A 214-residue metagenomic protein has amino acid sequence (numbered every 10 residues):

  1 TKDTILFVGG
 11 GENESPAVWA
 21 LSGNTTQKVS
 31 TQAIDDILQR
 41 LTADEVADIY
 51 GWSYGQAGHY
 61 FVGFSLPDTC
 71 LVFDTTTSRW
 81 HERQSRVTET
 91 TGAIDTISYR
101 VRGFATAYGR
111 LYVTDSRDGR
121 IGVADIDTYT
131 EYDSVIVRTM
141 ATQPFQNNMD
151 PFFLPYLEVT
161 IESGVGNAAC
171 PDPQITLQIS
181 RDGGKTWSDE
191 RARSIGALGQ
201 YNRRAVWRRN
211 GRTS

Functional and structural regions predicted by a protein language model:
K2-L6, G10-S214: Beta-sheet repeat architectures centered on beta-propellers
